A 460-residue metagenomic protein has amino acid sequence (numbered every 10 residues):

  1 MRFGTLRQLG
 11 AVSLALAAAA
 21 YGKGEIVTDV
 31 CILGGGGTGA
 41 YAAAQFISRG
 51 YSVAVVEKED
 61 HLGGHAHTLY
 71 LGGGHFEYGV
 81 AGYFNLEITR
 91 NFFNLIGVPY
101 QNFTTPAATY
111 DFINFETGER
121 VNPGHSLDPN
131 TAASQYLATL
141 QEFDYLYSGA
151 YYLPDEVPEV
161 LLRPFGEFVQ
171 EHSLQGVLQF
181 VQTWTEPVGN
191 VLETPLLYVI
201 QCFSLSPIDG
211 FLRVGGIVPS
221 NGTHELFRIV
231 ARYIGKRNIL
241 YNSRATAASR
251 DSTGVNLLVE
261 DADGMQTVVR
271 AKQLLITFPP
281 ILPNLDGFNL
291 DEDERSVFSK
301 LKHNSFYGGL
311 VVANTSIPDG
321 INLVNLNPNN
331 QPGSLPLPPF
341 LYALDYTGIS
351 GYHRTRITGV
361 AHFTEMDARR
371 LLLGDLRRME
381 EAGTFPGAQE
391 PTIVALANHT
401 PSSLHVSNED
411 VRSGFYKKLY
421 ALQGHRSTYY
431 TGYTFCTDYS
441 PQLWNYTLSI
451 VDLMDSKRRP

Functional and structural regions predicted by a protein language model:
M1-G22: Fungal secretory targeting signals
E25-V55: N-terminal Rossmann-like FAD-binding beta1-loop-alpha1 element of flavoenzymes
T38, H61, I281: Conserved Rossmann-like nucleotide-cofactor binding loop
I47-L71: Glycine-rich FAD pyrophosphate-binding loop
H61, G73-T104: Conserved FAD-binding subdomain of flavin-dependent enzymes
L86, N94-L197: Mobile amphipathic helical/loop "lid" adjacent to a hydrophobic cofactor/ligand pocket
S204-Q273: Helical element adjacent to the flavin cofactor pocket in flavoenzyme catalytic cores
K272-Q273, L282-K457: C-terminal segments that line or cap access tunnels to active or ligand-binding sites in enzymes and enzyme-associated
